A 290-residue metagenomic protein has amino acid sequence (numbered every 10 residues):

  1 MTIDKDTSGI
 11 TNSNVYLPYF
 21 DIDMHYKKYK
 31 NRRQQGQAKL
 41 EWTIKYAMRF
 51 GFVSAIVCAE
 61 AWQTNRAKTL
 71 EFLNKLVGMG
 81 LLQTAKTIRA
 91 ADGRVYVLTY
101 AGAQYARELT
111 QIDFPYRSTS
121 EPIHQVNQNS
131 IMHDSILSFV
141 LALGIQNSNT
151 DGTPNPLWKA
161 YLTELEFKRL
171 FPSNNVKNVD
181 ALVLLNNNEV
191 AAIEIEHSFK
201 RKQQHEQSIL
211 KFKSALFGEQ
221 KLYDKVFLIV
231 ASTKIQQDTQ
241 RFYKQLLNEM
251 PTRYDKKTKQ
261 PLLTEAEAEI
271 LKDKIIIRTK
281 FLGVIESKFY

Functional and structural regions predicted by a protein language model:
M1-T119, I123-H124: Nuclease-adjacent, charged terminal/linker segments that flank catalytic cores
T2, I10-T11, Q35, E41-T43 (+4 more regions): Non-catalytic C-terminal interaction segments of nucleic acid-processing enzymes
A61-A67, R169-P172, K200-Q203, K234-Q236: Acidic-and-aromatic substrate-binding clefts and catalytic sites of carbohydrate-active enzymes
W62, L73, V77, V140-S148 (+2 more regions): Hydrophobic, Leu/Ile/Phe/Ala-enriched alpha-helical segments that form helix-helix packing faces
F114-I145: Leucine-rich, amphipathic alpha-helical/linker segments
N129-I131, L141-I145, G152-A191, K200-Q203: Active-site metal-binding core of divalent-cation-utilizing nuclease and nuclease-like domains
I193-E196, F227-A231: Conserved beta-strand segments of the P-loop GTPase G domain that flank and frequently precede/overlap
S198-G218: Mg2+/Mn2+-dependent nuclease catalytic core
